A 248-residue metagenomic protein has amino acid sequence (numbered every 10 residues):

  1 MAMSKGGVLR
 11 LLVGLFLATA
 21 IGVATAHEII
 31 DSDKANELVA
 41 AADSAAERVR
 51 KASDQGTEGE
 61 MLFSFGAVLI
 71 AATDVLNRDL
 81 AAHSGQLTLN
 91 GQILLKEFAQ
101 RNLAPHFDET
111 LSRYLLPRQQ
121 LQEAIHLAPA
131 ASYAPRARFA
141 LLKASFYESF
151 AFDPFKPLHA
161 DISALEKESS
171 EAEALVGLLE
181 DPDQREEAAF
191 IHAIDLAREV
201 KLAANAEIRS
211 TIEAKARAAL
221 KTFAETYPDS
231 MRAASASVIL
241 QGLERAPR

Functional and structural regions predicted by a protein language model:
M1-G7, L17, I21-R248: Acidic, polar-rich low-complexity tracts and alpha-helical solenoid repeat scaffolds
L11-L15: Alpha-helical transmembrane segments
